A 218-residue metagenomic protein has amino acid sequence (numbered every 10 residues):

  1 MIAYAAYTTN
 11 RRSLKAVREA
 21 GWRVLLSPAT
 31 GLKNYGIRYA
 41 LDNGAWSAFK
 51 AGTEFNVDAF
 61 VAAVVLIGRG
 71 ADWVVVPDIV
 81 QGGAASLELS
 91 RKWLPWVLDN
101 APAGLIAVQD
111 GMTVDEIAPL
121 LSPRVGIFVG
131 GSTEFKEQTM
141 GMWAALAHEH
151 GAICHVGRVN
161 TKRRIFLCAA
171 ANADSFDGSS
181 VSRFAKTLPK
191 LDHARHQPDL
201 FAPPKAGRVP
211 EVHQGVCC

Functional and structural regions predicted by a protein language model:
M1-I2, Y39, L98-L105, L146-G157: Short beta-strand/loop segments at the ligand-binding rim of alpha/beta enzyme cores
M1-W93, P203, V209-C218: Non-catalytic, usually N-terminal nucleic-acid engagement modules in DNA/RNA processing proteins
R18, R91-D99, G141-G151: Surface-exposed amphipathic alpha-helices with a cationic face
D42, I106, C168: Conserved, mostly hydrophobic/aromatic
F55, A59, V114-L120, C154 (+1 more regions): Catalytic cores of alpha/beta
A85-K92, T113-S122, T139-W143: Distinct, well-ordered alpha-helical segments
G130, K136-I165, A169: Glycine-rich adenosine-cofactor-binding loop
G131-E134, I165-D199: Glycine-rich phosphate-binding active-site loops on the catalytic face of alpha/beta enzymes
